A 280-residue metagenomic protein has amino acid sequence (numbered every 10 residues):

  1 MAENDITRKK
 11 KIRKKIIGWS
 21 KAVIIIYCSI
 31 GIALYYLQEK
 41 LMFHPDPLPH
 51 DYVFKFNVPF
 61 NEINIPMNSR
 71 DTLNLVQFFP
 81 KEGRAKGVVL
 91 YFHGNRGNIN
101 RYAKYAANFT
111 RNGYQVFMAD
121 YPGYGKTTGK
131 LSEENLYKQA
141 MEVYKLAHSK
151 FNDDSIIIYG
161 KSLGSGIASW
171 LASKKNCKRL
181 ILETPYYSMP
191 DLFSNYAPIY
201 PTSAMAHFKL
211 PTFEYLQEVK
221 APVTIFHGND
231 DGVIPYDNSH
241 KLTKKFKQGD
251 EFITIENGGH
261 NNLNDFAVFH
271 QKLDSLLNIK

Functional and structural regions predicted by a protein language model:
W19-P66: An N-terminal hydrophobic leader/cap segment in hydrolases
N68-L146: Membrane-embedded segments
Y105, T212, A221, P235-K244: Short alpha-helix in the alpha/beta-hydrolase fold that links the catalytic acid
F151-S162: Alpha/beta-hydrolase fold nucleophile elbow
S165-A221, D265-A267: Hydrolase active-site cap/lid region
V219, I225-H227, D231: Short beta-strand/loop motif that positions the catalytic acidic residue of the alpha/beta-hydrolase fold
D230-I234, H260-N261: Acidic catalytic loop of the alpha/beta-hydrolase fold
G258-V268: Catalytic histidine-centered segment of alpha/beta-hydrolase-like enzymes
